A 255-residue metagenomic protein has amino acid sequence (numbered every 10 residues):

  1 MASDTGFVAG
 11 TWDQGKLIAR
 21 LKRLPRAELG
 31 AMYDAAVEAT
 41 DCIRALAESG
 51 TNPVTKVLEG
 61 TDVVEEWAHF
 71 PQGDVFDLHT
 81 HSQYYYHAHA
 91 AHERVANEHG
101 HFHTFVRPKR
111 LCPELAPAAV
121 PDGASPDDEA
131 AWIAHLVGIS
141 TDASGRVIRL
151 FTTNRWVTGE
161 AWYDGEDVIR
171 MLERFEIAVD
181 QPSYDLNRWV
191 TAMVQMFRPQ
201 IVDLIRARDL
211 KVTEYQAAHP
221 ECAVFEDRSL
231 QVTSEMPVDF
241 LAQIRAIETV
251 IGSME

Functional and structural regions predicted by a protein language model:
A2-V75: N-terminal domain-onset segments
W12, A27-D34, Q181-R188, A192 (+1 more regions): Alpha-helix boundary/N-cap detector
R20, H92, R107-P113, G159 (+3 more regions): Amphipathic alpha-helical interaction segments
H69, S82-Y86, V147-T152, V194 (+2 more regions): Generic preference for hydrophobic/aromatic residues in regular secondary structure cores
P71-I148: Aromatic- and glycine-enriched beta-alpha-beta binding-site module
A130, T141, G145-Q181: Domain-level detector of nuclease and nuclease-like folds in predominantly extracellular/periplasmic contexts
Y184-E255: Long, compositionally biased interface segments
